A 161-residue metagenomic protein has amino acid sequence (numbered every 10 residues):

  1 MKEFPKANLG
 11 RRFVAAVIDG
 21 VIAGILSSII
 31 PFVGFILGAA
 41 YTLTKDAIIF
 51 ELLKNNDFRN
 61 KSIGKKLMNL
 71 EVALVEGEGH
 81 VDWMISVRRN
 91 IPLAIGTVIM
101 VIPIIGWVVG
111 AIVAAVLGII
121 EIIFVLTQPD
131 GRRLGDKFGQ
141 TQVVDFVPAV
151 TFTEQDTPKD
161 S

Functional and structural regions predicted by a protein language model:
M1-I105, G110-S161: Short, small/hydrophobic-residue-rich motifs at membrane-helix boundaries and re-entrant hairpins of integral membrane
